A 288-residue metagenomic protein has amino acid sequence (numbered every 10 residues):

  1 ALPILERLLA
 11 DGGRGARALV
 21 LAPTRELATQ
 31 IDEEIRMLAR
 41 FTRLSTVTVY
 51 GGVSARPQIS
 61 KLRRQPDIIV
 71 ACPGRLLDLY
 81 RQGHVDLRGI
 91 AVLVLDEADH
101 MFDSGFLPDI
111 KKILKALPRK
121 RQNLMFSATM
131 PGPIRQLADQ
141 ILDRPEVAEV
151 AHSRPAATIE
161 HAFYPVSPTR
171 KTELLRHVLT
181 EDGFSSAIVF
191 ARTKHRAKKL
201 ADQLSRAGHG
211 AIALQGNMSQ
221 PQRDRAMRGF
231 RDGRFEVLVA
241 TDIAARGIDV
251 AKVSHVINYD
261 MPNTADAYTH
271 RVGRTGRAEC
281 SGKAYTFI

Functional and structural regions predicted by a protein language model:
A1-I288: Conserved helicase RecA-like core
